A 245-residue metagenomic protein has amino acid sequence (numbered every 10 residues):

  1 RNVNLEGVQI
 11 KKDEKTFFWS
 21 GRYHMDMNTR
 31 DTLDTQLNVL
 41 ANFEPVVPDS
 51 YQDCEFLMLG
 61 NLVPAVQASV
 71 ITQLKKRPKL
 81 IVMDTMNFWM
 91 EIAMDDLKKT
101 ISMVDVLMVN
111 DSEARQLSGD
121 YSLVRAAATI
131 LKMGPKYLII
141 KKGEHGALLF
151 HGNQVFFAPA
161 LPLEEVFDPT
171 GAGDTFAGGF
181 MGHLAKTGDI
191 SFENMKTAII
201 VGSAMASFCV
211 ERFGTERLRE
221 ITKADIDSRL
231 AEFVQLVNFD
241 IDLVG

Functional and structural regions predicted by a protein language model:
R1-M58, T72-R77, D227-G245: Conserved N-terminal subdomain of the carbohydrate kinase-like
I10-K12, T85-F88, S112-E113, L161-E164: Short, acidic/turn-prone active-site loops that include or flank metal/cofactor- and phosphate-binding residues
L37-N42, T85-E91: Short gly/ser/thr-rich secondary-structure transition/capping motifs
E44-P45, A68, E91-M94, D120-V124 (+2 more regions): Structural motif corresponding to alpha-helix initiation and N-cap regions
V47, L97, V166: Acidic, amphipathic alpha-helical patches
N61-V66, M86-M90: Short beta->alpha connector loops
T72-L80, W89-F157: Conserved phosphate/ATP/ADP-binding segment of small-molecule kinases
L123-G245: Conserved phosphate-binding/catalytic region of the ribokinase-like
